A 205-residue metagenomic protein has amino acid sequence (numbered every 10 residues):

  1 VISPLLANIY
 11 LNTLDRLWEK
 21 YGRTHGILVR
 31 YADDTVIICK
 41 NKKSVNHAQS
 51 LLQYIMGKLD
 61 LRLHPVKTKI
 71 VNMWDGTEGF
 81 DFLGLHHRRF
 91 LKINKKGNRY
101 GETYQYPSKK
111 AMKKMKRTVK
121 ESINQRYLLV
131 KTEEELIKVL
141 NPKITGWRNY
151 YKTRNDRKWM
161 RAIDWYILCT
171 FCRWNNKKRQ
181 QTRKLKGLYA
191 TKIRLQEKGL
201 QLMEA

Functional and structural regions predicted by a protein language model:
V1-A205: Non-catalytic terminal/accessory segments
